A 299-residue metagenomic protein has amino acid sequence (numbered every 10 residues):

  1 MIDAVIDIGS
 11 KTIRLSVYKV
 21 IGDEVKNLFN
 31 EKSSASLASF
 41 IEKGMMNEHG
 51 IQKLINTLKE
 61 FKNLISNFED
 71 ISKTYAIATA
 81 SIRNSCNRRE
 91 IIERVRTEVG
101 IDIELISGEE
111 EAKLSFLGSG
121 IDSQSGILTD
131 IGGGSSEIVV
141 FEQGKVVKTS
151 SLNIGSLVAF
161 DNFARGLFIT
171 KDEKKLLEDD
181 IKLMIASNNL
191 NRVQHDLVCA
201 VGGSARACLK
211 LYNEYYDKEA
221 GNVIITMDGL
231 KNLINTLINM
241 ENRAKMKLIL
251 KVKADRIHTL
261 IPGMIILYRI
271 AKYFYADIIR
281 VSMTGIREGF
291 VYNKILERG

Functional and structural regions predicted by a protein language model:
M1-V25: N-terminal basic/disordered segments at the start of proteins
D3-D7, G126-D130, V198: Short glycine-aspartate micro-motif
V17, F40-N63, N67-I71, T79-S125 (+2 more regions): Helical "lid/coupling" subdomains associated with nucleotide-phosphate turnover
D23-L28, K145-V147: Beta-strand initiation motifs
E31-A35: A structural signal for short, well-ordered beta-strand segments
G134-V140: Acidic, divalent-metal-coordinating active-site segment for phosphoryl/phosphodiester hydrolysis, typified by short
